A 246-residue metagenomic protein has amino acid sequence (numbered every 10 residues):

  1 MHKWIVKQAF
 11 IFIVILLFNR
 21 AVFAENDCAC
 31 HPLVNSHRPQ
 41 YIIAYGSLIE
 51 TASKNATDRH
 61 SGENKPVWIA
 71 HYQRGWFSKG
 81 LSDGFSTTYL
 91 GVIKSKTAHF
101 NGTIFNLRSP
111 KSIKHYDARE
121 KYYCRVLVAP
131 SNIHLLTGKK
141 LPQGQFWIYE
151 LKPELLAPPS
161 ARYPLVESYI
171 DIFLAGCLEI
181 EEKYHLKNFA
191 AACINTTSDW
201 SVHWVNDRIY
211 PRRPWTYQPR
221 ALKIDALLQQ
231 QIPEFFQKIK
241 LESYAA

Functional and structural regions predicted by a protein language model:
H2-A24: Classical Sec-dependent N-terminal signal peptides that target proteins to the secretory pathway
E25-A246: A glycine-rich, hydrophobic/aromatic-adjacent loop/helix-cap motif
